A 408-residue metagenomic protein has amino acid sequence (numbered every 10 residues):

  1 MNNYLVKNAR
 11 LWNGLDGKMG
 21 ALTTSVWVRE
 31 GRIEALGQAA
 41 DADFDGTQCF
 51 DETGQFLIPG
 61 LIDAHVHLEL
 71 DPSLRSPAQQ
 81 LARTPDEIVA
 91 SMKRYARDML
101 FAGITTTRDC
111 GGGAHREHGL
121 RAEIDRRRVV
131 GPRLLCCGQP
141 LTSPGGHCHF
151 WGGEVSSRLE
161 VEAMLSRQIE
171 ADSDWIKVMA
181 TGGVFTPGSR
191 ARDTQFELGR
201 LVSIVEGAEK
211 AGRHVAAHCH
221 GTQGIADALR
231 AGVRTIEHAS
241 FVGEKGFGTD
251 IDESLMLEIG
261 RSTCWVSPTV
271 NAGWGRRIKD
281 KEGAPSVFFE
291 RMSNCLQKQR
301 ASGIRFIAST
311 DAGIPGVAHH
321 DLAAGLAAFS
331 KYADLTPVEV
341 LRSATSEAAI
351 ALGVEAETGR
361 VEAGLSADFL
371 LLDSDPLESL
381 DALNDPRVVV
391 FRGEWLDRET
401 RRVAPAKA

Functional and structural regions predicted by a protein language model:
M1-F44, Q55-L57, S374-S379, E394: N-terminal metal-binding scaffold of metallo-dependent hydrolase/deaminase domains
A9, A344-S346, I350, A363-K407: C-terminal cap of metal-dependent C-N hydrolases
A9, V26, G31, G54 (+14 more regions): Divalent metal-coordination and catalytic microenvironments
Q55-R126, G199: Metal-associated gating/positioning segment near the N- to mid-region
H67-I88, R97-L100, V130, G138 (+5 more regions): Active-site gating loops and adjacent loop-to-helix segments of metal-dependent hydrolytic enzymes
P72-R75, E117, T186-S189, I225-V233 (+4 more regions): Histidine/acidic-residue-rich catalytic or RNA/ligand-binding cores of hydrolases and nuclease-related proteins
G119, E160-S240, E244-V266, G283-F306 (+1 more regions): Histidine/acidic residue-rich metal-binding segments in metalloenzymes
K210, F289-L372: His/Asp/Glu-enriched, well-ordered alpha-helical/loop segment that forms or immediately abuts the divalent-metal
